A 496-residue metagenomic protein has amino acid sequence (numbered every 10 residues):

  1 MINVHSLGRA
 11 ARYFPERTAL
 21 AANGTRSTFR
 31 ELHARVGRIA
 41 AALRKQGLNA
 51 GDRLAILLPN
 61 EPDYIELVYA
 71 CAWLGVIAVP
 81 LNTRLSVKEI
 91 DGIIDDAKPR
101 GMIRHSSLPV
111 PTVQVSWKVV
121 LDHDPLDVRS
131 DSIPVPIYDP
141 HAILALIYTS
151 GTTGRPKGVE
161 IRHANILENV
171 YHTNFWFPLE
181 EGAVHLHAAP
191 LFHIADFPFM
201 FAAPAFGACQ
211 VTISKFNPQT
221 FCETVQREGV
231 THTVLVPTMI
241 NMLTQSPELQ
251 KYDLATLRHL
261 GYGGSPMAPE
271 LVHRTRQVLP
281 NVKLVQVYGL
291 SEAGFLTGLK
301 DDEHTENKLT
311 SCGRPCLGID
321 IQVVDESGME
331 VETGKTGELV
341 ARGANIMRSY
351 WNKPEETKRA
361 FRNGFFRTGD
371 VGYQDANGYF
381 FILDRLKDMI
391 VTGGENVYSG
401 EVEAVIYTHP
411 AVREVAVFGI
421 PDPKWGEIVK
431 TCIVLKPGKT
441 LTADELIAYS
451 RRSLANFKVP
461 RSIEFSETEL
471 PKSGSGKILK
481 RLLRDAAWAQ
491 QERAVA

Functional and structural regions predicted by a protein language model:
E16, S130-Y148, R155, P178-V184: Conserved pre-ATP/AMP-binding loop-to-beta segment of ANL
E16-E61, I65-Y69, S86-D91: Conserved AMP-binding/adenylate-forming core of the ANL superfamily
T28-R30, L144-E168: Conserved AMP-binding A3 loop
A41, K45-Q46, E66-Y69, W73-R129 (+2 more regions): Structural core segment of the AMP-binding/adenylate-forming
D52-R53, P59-V79, T83-V87, D95-G101 (+3 more regions): A short helix-loop-beta submotif of the ANL/AMP-binding
L85, M102, V225, T233 (+7 more regions): AMP-binding/adenylate-forming catalytic core of the ANL superfamily
L167-V184, F192-H232, S246: Conserved AMP-binding/adenylation subdomain of ANL enzymes
A205, V230-L235, T244-N307, D320: Gly/Ser/Thr-rich phosphate-binding loop
